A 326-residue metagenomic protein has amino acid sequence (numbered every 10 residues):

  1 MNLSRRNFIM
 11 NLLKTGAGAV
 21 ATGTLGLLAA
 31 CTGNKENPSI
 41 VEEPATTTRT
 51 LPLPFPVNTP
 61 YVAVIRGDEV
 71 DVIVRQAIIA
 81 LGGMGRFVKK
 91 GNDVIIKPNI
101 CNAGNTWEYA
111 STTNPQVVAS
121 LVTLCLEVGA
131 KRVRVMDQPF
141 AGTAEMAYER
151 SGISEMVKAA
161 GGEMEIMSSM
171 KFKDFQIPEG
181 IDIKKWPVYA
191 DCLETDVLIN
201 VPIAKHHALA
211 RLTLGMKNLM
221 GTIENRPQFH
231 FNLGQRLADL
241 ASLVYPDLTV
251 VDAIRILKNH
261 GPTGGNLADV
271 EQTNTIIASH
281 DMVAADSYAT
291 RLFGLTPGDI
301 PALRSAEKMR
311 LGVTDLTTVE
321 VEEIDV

Functional and structural regions predicted by a protein language model:
N2-V326: N-terminal and secondary-structure boundary signal
